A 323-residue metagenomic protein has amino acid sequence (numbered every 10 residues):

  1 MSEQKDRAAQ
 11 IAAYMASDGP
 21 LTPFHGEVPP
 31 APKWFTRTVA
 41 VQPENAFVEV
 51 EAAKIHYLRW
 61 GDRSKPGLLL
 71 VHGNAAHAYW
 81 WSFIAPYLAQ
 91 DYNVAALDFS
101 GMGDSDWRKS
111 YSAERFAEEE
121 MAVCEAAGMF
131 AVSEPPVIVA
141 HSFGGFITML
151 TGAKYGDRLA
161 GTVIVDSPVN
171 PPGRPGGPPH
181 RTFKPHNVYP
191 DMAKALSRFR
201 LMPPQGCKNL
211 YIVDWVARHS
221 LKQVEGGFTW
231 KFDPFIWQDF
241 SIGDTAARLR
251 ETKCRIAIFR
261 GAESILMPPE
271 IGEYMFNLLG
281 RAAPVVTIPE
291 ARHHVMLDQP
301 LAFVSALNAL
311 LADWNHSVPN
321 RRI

Functional and structural regions predicted by a protein language model:
M1-F47: An N-terminal hydrophobic leader/cap segment in hydrolases
V50-A53, L58, A95-V139, S305: Active-site loop/oxyanion-hole signature of alpha/beta-hydrolase fold enzymes
A53-D104: Conserved HGGG/HGGXW glycine-rich cap/lid loop of the alpha/beta-hydrolase fold
A140, G144, T148: Gly/Ala-rich beta-loop-alpha elbow adjacent to hydrolase catalytic centers
M149-A153, L159-M192: Flexible "cap/lid" loop of the alpha/beta hydrolase fold
G176, P190-G243, A247-R248: Conserved alpha/beta-hydrolase catalytic His-Asp/Glu region
K253-A291: Conserved loop-alpha-helix segment in the C-terminal half of the alpha/beta-hydrolase fold that carries the catalytic
A291-V304: Catalytic histidine-centered segment of alpha/beta-hydrolase-like enzymes
